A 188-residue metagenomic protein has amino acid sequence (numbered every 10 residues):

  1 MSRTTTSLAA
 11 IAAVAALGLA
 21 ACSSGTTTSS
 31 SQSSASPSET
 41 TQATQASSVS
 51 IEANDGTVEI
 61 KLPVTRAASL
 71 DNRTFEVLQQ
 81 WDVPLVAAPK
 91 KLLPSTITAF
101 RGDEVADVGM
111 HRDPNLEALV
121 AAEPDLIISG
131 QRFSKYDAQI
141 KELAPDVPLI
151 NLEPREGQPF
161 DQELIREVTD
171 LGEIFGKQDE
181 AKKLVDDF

Functional and structural regions predicted by a protein language model:
S2-V14, G18-N72, Q178-F188: Bacterial Sec-exported substrate-binding components of ABC uptake systems
S50-E59, V108-V120: Early extracytoplasmic/lumenal segment of secretory-pathway proteins
K61-V64, D71, F75, Q79 (+5 more regions): Extracytoplasmic/secreted envelope proteins and their assembly/folding machinery, especially bacterial periplasmic
R66, D71-A118, L126: A short, structured surface patch at a secondary-structure boundary
V86-P89, S129-G130, L149-P154: Short beta-strand elements of ligand-binding domains
S95, Y136, G157-P159: Generic structural signal for helix capping and beta-alpha/helix-loop junctions
E123-S129, P145: Proline-aspartate-enriched helix->loop->beta-strand connector
L143-F188: Extracytoplasmic substrate-binding proteins
